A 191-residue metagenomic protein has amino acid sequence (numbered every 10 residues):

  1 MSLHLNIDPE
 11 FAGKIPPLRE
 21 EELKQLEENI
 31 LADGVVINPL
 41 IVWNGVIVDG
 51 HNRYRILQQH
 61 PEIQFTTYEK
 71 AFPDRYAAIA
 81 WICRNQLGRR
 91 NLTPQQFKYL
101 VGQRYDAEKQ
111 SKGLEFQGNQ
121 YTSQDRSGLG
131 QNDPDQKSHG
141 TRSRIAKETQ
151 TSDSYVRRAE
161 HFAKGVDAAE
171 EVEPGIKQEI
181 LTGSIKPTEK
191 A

Functional and structural regions predicted by a protein language model:
M1-K70, A77-N91: Short, charged/polar connector segments at secondary-structure boundaries
L23, R75-A80, E173, P187-K190: Alpha-helix initiation and N-capping motif
E62, E69, S184, E189-A191: S-adenosyl-L-methionine-dependent nucleic acid methyltransferase catalytic domains
R75-N85, V156, H161-A163: Hydrophobic transmembrane alpha-helix bundles
R89-I185, E189: Alpha-helical interaction elements
